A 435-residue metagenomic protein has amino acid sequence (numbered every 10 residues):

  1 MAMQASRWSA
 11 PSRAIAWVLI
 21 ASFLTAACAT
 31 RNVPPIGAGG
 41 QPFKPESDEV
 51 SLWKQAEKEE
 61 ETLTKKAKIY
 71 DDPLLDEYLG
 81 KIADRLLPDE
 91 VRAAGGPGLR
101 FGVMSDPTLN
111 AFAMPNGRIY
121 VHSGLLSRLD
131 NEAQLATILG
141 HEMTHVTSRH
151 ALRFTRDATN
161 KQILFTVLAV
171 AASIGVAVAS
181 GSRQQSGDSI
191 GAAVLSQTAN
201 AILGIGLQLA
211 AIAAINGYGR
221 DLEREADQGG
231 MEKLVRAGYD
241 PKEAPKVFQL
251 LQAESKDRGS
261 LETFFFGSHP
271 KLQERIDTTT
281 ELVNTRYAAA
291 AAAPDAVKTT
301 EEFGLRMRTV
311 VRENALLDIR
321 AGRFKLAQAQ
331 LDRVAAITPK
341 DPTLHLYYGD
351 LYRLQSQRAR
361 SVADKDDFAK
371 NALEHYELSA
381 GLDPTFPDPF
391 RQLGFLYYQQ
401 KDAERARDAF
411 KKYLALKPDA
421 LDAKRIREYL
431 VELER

Functional and structural regions predicted by a protein language model:
A2-V18: Bacterial N-terminal signal peptides that target proteins for export
L24-A27: C-terminal motif of bacterial Sec signal peptides marking the signal peptidase cleavage site
A29-S182, I212-I215, E225-G267, Q273 (+12 more regions): Peri-catalytic and regulatory segments of divalent metal-dependent proteins
T166-D188, V194-Q208, Y413: Short hydrophobic membrane-inserting alpha-helices and related fusion/pore-forming segments
L344, P389, A423-I426: TPR alpha-solenoid repeat register
R407-R435: Terminal, low-structured helical/coil segments at or just beyond the last alpha-helical repeat
